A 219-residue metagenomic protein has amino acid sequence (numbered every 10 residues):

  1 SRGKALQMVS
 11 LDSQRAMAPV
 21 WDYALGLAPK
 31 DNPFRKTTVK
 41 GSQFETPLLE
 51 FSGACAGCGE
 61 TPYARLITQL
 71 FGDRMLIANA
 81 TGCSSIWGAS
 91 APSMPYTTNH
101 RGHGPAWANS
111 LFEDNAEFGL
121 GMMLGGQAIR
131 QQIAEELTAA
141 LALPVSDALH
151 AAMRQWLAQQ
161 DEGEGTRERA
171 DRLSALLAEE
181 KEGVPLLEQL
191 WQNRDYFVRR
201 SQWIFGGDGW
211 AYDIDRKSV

Functional and structural regions predicted by a protein language model:
S1-Q14, P62, G72: Iron-sulfur cluster-binding cysteine motifs and their immediate structural context in ferredoxin-like electron-transfer
S13-A16, S84-G88, W210-I214: Flexible loop/turn segments at secondary-structure boundaries
V39-E50, A170-S174, V198: Gly-rich Lys/Arg/Thr-decorated short loops/hinges at beta-loop-alpha junctions or inter-strand turns that position
L49-T81, S85-P92: N-terminal amphipathic, basic-rich helices that act as targeting or association modules
M75-N79, R200-I214: A short, small-residue-rich loop immediately preceding and capping a beta-strand
A89-Q127: Mobile "lid/hinge" segments at catalytic clefts and subdomain interfaces of large enzymes
L111-L186: N-terminal leader/propeptide and maturation segments of large enzyme subunits in energy/redox metabolism and hydrolases
V219: Conserved small/polar residues in nucleotide/adenosyl-binding loops
